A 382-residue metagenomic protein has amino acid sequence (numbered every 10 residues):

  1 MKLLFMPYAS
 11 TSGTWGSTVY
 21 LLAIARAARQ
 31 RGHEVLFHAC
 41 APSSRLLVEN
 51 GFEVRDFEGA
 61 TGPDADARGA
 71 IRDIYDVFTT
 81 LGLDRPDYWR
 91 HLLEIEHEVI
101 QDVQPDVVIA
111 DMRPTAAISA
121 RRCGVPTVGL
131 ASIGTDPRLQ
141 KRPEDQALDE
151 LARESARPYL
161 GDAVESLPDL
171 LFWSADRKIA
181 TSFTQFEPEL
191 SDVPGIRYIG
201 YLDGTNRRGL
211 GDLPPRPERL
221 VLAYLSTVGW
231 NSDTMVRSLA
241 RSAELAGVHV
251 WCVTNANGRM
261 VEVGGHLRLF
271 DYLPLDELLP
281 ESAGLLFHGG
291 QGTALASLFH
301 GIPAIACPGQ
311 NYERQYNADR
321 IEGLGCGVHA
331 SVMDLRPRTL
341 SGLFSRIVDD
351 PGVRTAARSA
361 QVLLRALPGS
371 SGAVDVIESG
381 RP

Functional and structural regions predicted by a protein language model:
M1-S119, V125-V128, G134, E244 (+6 more regions): Glycosyltransferase specificity loop/lid
F5, A110, A180-T181, A223-Y224 (+2 more regions): Redox-cofactor binding/interface segments in oxidoreductases and associated redox assembly factors
A41, R113-P114, T184-Q185, D203-G204 (+2 more regions): Short beta->alpha connector loops
D66-T79, S132-P158: Acceptor-binding helix/loop patch of EC 2.4 sugar-transfer enzymes, predominantly nucleotide-sugar-dependent
Q146-G229, T254-N257: A nucleotide-sugar donor-handling region in carbohydrate enzymes
T234-G247: Short hydrophobic signal-anchor/transmembrane segments that target glycosyltransferases and glycosylation machinery
